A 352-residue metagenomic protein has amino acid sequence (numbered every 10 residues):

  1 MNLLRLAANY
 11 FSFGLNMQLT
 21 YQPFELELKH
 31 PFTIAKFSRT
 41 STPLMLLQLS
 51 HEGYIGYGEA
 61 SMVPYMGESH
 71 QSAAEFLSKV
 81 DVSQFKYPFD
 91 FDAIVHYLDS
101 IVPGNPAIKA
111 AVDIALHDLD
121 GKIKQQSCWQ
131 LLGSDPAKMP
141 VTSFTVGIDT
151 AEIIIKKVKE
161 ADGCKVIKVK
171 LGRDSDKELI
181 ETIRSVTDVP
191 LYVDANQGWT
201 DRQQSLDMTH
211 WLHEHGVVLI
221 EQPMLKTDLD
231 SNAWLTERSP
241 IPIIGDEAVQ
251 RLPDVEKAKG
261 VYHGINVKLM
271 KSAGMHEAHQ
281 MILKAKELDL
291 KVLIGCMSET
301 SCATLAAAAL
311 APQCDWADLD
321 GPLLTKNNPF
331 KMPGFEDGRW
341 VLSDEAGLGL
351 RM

Functional and structural regions predicted by a protein language model:
M1-N16: N-terminal amphipathic/basic-hydrophobic helices that include classical n-h-c signal peptides and signal-anchor
F13-L15, L19-L28, L44, E52 (+1 more regions): Flexible C-terminal active-site loop/helix
N16, L49-H51, I55-I123: Metal- or metallocofactor-binding catalytic centers and their adjacent structured scaffolds across diverse enzyme
L26-T33, G216: Short Pro/Gly-enriched beta-strand edge/turn motifs at strand-loop
A35-T40: Short Gly/Pro-enriched turn/cap motifs at secondary-structure boundaries
P140-T150, K170: Active-site mouth loops of central-metabolism enzymes
K159-I167: Catalytic domains of carbohydrate-active enzymes, especially glycoside hydrolases
V169, D174-T304, A309-A311, K326-G338: Catalytic core of soluble alpha/beta enzymes
